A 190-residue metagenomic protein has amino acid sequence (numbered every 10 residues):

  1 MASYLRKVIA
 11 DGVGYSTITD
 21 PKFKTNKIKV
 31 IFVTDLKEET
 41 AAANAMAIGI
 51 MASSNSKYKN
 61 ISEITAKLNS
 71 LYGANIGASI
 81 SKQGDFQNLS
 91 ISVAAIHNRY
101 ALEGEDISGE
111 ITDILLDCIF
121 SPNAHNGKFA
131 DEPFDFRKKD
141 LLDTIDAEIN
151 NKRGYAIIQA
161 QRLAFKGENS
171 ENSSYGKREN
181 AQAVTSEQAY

Functional and structural regions predicted by a protein language model:
M1-K27: N- or domain-start disorder-to-order transition segments that initiate the globular core
S16-I18, K24-K37, A42-N44, S62-D117 (+2 more regions): M16 family metallopeptidases and their MPP-like homologs
A45-A52: Active-site SXXK
S54-K57, N98-L102, S121-A130: Short, polar/flexible loop-turn hinges at active-site or ligand-entry regions and domain interfaces
T65, S121-I145: Acidic/histidine-enriched alpha-helical segments
T144-E148, K152: Soluble, non-membrane globular domain cores that form compact, hydrophobic packing and curved binding surfaces
Q182-A183: Non-catalytic RNA-recognition surface used by pseudouridine synthases
S186-Y190: Non-catalytic, conformational "gating/processing" segments within enzyme and secreted inhibitor domains
